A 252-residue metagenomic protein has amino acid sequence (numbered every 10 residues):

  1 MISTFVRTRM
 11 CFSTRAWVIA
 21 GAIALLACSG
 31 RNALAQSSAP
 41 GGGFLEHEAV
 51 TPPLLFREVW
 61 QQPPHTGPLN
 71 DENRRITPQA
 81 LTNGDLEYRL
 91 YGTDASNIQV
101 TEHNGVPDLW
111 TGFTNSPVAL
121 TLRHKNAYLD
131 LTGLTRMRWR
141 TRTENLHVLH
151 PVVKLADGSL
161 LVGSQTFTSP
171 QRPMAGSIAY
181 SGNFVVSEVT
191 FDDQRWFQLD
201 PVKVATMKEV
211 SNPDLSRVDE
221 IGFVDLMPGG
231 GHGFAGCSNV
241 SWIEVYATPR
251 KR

Functional and structural regions predicted by a protein language model:
M1-T14: N-terminal secretory signal peptides that target proteins for export/translocation
S3, I23-A24, N32, G43: Intrinsic-disorder/low-complexity peptide segments enriched for small residues
F5, W17-I19, A49: Detector for intrinsically disordered, low-structure N-terminal pre-sequences
C11-S13, I19, A35: General helical structural elements
W17-S29: Bacterial N-terminal signal peptides
L34-R252: Beta-rich carbohydrate-recognition modules and glycan-binding surfaces
